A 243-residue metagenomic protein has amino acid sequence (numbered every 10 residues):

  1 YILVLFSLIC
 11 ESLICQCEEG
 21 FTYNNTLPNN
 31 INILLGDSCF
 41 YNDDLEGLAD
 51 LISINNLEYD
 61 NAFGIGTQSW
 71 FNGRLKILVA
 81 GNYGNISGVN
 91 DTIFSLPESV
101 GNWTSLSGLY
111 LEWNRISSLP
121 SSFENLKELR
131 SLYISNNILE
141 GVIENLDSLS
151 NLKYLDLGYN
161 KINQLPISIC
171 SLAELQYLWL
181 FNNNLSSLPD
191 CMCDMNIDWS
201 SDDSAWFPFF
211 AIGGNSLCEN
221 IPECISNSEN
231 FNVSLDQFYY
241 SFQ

Functional and structural regions predicted by a protein language model:
Y1-E19, Y133, D156: Bacterial Sec-dependent N-terminal signal peptides
L13-E98, W206, G214-Q243: N-terminal capping/linker segments that flank leucine-rich repeat
N72-R74, N102-S105, E124-L129, L146-L152 (+4 more regions): Leucine-rich repeat
L78-A80, L109-L111, L129-I134, K153-L157 (+2 more regions): Conserved hydrophobic beta-strand positions in leucine-rich repeat
N90, G101-L109: Extracellular repeat-rich scaffold modules on cell surfaces
D91, N114, I134-N137, L157-N160 (+2 more regions): Consensus "Asn ladder" position of solenoid repeat domains
L96-G101, L119-S122, E140-L146, L165-S168 (+2 more regions): The feature encodes a structural signal of leucine-rich repeats
D156-Y159, N163-D203: Ankyrin-repeat and related helical/solenoid repeat scaffolds used for protein-protein interactions
